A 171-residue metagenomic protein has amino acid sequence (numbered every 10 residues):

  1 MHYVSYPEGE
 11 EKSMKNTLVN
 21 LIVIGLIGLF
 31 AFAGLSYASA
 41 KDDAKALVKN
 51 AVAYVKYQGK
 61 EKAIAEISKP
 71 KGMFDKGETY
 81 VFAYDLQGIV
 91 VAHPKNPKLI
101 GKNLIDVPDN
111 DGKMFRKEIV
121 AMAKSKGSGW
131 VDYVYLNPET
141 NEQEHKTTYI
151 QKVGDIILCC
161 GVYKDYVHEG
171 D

Functional and structural regions predicted by a protein language model:
H2-V23, I27, F32-D171: N-terminal membrane-sensor/transducer module of prokaryotic signaling receptors
